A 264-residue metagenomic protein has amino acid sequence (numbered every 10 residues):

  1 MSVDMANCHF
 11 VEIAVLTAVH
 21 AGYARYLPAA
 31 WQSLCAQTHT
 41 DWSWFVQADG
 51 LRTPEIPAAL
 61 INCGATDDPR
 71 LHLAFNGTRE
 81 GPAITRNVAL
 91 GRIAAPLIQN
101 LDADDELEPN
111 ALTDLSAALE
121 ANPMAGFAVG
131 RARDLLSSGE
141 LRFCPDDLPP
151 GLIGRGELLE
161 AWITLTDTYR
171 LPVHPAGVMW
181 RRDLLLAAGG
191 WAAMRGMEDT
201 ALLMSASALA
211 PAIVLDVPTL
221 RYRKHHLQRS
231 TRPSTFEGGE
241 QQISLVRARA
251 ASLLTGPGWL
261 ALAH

Functional and structural regions predicted by a protein language model:
M1-S2, T255-H264: Membrane-proximal basic amphipathic "stem/tether" segments
S2-G238: Nucleotide-sugar donor-binding/catalytic module of glycosyltransferases that assemble extracellular/cell-envelope
S234-L245, A261-H264: Non-catalytic, C-terminal membrane-associated alpha-helical segments of glycosyltransferases
R249-A250: Alpha-helical transmembrane segments and their immediate juxtamembrane flanks in integral membrane proteins
